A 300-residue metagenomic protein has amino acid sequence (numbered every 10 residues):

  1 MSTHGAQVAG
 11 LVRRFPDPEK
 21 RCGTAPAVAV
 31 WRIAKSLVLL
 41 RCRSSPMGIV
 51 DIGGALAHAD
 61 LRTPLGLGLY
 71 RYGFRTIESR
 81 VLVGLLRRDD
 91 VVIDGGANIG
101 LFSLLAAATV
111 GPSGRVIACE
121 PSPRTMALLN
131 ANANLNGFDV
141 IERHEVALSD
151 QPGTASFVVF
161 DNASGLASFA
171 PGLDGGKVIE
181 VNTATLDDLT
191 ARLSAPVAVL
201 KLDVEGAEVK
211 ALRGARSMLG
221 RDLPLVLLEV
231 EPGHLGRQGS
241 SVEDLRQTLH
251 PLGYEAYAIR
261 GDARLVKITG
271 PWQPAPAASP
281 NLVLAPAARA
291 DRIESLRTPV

Functional and structural regions predicted by a protein language model:
M1-N132, N136, V140, L173 (+3 more regions): S-adenosyl-L-methionine
R71-V91, F138-E142, T154-S156, S164 (+2 more regions): Short internal loop-to-helix segment that lines adenine-nucleotide cofactor pockets
I93, C119, L200-L202, L228: Active-site flanking residues adjacent to catalytic metal/cofactor-binding acidic residues
A106-G111, A215-D222, L249: Short, conserved loop/helix-junction motifs that constitute active-site signature segments in enzyme catalytic cores
P121-T125, L223-R237: A short, conserved beta-to-alpha structural element at the edge of catalytic cores that scaffolds binding
P123-M126, N130-S164: Core alpha/beta nucleotide-donor-binding catalytic domains of modification enzymes
V242-Y257: Conserved Class I S-adenosyl-L-methionine
